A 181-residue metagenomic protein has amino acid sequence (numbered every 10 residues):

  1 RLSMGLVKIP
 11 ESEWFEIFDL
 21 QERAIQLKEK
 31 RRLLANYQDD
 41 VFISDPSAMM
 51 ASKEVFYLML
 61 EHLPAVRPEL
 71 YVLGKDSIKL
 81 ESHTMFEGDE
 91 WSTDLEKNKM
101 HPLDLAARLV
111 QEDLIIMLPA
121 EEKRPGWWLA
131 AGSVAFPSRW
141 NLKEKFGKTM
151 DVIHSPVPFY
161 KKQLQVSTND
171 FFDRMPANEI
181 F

Functional and structural regions predicted by a protein language model:
R1-F181: Extended, well-ordered protein cores
